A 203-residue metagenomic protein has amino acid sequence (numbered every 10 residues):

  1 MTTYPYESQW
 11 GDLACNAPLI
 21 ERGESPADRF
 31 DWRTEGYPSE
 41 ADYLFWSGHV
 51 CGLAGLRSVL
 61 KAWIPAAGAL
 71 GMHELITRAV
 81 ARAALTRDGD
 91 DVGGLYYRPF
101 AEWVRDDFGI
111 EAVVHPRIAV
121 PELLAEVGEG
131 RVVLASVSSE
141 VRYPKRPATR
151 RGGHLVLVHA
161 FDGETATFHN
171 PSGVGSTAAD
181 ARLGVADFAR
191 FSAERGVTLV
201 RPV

Functional and structural regions predicted by a protein language model:
M1-G93: Active-site-adjacent structural segments surrounding the nucleophilic cysteine of cysteine proteases and isopeptidases
M1-T2, A14-G23, F30, P38 (+4 more regions): Noncatalytic regulatory segments and standalone regulatory/sensor domains
L53, G93-R98, R151, V185: A structural signal for well-ordered alpha-helical scaffolds and beta->alpha junctions
L53-R57, A101, V120, L124: Extracytoplasmic/secreted envelope proteins and their assembly/folding machinery, especially bacterial periplasmic
T86-P116: Mid-length scaffold segments of soluble, non-membrane domains
D107, E129-R131, E194: Structured helix-beta-strand junction loops
P116-H169, P202: Active-site-adjacent substructure of cysteine-protease-like catalytic cores
